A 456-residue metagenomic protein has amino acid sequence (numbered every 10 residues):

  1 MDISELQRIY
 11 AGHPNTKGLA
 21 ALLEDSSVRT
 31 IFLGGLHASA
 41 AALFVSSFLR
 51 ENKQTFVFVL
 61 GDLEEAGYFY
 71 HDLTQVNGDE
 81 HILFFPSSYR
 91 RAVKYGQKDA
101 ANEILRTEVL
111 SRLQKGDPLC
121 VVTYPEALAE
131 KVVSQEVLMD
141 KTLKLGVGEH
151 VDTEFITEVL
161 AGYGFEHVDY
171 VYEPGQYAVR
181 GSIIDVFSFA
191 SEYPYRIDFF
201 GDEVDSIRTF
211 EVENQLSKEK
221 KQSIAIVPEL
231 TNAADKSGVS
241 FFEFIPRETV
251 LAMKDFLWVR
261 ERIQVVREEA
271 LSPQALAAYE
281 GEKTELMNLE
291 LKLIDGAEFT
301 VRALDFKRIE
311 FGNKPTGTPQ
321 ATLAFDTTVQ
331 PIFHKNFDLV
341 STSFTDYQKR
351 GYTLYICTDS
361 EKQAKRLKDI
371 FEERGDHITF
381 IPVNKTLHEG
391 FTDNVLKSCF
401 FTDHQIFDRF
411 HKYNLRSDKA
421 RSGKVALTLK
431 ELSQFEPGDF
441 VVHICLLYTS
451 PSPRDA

Functional and structural regions predicted by a protein language model:
M1-L447, R454: Conserved beta-alpha structural segments and adjacent helices that either
